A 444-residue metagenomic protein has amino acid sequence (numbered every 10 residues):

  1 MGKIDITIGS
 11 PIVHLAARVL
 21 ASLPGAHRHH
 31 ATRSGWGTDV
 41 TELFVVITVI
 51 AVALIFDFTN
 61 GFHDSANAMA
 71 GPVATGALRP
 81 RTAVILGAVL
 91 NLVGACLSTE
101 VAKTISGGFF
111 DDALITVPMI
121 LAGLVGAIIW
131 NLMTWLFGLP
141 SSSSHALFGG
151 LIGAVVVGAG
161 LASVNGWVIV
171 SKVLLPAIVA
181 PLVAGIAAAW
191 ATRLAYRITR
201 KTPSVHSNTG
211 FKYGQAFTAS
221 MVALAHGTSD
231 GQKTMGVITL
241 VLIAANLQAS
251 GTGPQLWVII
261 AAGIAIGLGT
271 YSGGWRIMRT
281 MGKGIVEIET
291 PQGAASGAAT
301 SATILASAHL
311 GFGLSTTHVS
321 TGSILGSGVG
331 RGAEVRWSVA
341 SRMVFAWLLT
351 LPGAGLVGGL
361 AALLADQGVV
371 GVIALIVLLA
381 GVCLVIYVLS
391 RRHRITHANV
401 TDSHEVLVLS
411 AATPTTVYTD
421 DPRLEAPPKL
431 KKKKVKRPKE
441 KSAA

Functional and structural regions predicted by a protein language model:
D5, H14, H27-H29: Intrinsic-disorder-associated, low-complexity terminal segments enriched in Asp/Asn/His/Tyr and depleted of Lys/Arg
I12-L15, V19: Short helical patches
V19, L23-A444: Multi-pass alpha-helical transmembrane bundle typical of ion/small-solute transporters and intramembrane aspartyl
